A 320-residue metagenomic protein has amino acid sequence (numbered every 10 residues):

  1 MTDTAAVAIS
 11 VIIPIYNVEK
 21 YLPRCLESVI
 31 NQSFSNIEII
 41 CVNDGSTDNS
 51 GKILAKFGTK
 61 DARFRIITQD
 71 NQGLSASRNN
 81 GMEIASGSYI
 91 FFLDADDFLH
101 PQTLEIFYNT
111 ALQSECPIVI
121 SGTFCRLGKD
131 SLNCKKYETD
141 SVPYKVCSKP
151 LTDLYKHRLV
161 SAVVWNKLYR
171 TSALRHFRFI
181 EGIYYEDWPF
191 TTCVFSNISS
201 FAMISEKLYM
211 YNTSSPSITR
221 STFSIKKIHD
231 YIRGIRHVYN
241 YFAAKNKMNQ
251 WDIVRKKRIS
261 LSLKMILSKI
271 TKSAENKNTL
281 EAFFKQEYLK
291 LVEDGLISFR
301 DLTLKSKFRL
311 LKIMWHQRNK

Functional and structural regions predicted by a protein language model:
M1, T271-K320: Membrane-interface aromatic/basic loop that binds lipid-linked glycans or pyrophosphate carriers, typified by
M1-I30: N-proximal low-complexity "stem/linker" segments adjacent to membrane-targeting elements
S28, S35, N43-K52: A conserved acidic beta->alpha catalytic loop
N36-G45, R65-D70, D94-A95: Short beta-strand/loop segment that forms part of the nucleotide-sugar
Q69-A85, A95, I106: Glycine-rich, basic loop-to-helix element that forms the pyrophosphate-binding segment of sugar-nucleotide handling
L74, A95-A202, N212-I225: Donor-binding/catalytic cores of nucleotide-activated saccharide and glycerol-phosphate transferases/polymerases
I90: Short aromatic/hydrophobic "clamp" motif used to bind/position activated sugar donors
L208-S214, S221-M248, M265, K269 (+1 more regions): Catalytic core of nucleotide-sugar-dependent glycosyltransferases
